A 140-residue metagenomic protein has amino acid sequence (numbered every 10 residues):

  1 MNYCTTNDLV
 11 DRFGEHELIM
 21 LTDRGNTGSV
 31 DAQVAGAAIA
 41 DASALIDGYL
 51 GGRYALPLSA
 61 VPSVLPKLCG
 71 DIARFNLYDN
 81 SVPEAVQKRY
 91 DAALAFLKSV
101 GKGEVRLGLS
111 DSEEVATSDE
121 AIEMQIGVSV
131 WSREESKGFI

Functional and structural regions predicted by a protein language model:
M1-L65, A121-I140: Conserved short "hinge" loops at termini or chain/domain junctions
A38, A42, C69, V86-A93: Amphipathic alpha-helical interface surfaces
G48, G52, V64-P83: Ordered, amphipathic secondary-structure segments that act as subunit-interaction surfaces in large macromolecular
F75-I140: Short loop/turn elements at secondary-structure junctions
